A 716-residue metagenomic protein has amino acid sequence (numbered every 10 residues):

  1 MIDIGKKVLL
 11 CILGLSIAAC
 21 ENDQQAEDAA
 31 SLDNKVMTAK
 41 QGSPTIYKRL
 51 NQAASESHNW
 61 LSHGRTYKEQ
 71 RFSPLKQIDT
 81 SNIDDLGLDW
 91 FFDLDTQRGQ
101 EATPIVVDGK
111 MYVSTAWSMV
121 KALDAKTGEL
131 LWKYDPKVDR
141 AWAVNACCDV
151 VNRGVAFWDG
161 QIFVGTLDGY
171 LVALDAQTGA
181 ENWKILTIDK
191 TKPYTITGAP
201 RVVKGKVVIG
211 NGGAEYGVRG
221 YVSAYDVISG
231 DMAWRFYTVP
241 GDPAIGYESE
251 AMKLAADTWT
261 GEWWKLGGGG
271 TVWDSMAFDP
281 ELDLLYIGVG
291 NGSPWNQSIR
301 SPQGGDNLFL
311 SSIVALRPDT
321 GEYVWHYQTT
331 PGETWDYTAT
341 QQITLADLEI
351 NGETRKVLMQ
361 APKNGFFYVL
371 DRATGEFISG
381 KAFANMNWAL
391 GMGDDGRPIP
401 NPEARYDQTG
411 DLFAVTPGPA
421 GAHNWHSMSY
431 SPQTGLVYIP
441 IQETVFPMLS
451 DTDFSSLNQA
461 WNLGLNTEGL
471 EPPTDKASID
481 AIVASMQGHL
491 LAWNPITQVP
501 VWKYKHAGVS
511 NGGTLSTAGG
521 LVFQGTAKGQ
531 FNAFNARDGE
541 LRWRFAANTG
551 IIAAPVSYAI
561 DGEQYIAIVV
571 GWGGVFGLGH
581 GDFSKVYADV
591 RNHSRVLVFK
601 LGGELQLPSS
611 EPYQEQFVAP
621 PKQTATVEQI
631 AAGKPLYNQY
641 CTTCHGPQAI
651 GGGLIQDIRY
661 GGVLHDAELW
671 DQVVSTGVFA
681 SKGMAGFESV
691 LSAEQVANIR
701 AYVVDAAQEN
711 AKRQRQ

Functional and structural regions predicted by a protein language model:
S16-A19: C-terminal motif of bacterial Sec signal peptides marking the signal peptidase cleavage site
L32-L88, P243-M252, N401-E403, I479-D480 (+2 more regions): Blade/loop signatures of beta-propeller domains
K48, P612-L636: Electrostatic cytochrome c docking/interface patches
W60-G64, Q97-M119, V144-Y170, T195-Y216 (+9 more regions): Repeat-blade elements of multi-bladed beta-propeller folds
F92-T103, K133-A156, E181-A199, Y237-S275 (+8 more regions): Extracytoplasmic beta-rich repeat domains
G165, Q629, E668, E688-Q716: C-terminal capping alpha-helices of c-type cytochrome domains
I209-Y221, T260, I287-N307, E443-V483 (+1 more regions): Short, conserved, GDST-rich strand-edge loop motifs in beta-rich repeat architectures
K634, G646-F679, G686-F687: Gly/Gly-Pro-rich "capping" loops immediately C-terminal to redox-active cysteine motifs in periplasmic/lumenal
